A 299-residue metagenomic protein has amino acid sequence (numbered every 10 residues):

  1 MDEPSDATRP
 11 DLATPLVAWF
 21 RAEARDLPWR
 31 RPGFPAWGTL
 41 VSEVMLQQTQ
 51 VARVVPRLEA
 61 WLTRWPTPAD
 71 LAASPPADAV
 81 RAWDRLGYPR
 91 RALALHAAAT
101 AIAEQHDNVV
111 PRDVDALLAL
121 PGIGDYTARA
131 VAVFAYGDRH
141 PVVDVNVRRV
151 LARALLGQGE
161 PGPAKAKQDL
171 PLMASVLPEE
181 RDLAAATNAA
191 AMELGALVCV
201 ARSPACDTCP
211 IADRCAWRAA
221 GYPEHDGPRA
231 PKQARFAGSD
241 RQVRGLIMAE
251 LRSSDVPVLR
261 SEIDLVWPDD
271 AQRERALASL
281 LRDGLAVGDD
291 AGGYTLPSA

Functional and structural regions predicted by a protein language model:
M1-T14, A18, P297-A299: Short, low-complexity, intrinsically disordered N-terminal peptides in bacterial proteins
P15, W19-Q242, E250-S261, V266-A271: Catalytic cores of DNA base-excision repair glycosylases
W267-R282: Short amphipathic alpha-helical interaction segments
L281-Y294: A short, conserved structural fragment
